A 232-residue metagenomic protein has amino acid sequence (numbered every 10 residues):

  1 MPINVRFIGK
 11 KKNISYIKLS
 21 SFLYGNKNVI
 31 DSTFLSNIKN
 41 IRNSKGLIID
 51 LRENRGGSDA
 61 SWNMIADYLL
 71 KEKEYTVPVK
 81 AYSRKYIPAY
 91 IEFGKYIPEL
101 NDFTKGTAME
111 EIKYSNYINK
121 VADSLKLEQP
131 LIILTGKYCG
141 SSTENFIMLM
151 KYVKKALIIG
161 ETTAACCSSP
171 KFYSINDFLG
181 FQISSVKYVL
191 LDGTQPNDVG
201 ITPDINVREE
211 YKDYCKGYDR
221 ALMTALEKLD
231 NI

Functional and structural regions predicted by a protein language model:
M1-N176, D230: Cleft-lining beta-strand/loop regions that shape enzyme active-site pockets
F22, N54, Y138, V186-Y188 (+1 more regions): Generic structural motif
E72-K73, Y82-R84, L100-N101, Q182-I183 (+2 more regions): Short, intrinsically disordered/low-complexity patches at protein termini and at juxtamembrane boundaries
Y90-T104, S184-V186, I205-G217: Short secondary-structure transition/capping segments
M150, G193, A225: Hydrophobic, well-ordered secondary-structure elements that form the walls of internal hydrophobic environments
A165-E209: C-terminal regions of proteins
T202-I232: Low-complexity, Gly/Ser/Thr/Pro-rich intrinsically disordered linker/tail segments
